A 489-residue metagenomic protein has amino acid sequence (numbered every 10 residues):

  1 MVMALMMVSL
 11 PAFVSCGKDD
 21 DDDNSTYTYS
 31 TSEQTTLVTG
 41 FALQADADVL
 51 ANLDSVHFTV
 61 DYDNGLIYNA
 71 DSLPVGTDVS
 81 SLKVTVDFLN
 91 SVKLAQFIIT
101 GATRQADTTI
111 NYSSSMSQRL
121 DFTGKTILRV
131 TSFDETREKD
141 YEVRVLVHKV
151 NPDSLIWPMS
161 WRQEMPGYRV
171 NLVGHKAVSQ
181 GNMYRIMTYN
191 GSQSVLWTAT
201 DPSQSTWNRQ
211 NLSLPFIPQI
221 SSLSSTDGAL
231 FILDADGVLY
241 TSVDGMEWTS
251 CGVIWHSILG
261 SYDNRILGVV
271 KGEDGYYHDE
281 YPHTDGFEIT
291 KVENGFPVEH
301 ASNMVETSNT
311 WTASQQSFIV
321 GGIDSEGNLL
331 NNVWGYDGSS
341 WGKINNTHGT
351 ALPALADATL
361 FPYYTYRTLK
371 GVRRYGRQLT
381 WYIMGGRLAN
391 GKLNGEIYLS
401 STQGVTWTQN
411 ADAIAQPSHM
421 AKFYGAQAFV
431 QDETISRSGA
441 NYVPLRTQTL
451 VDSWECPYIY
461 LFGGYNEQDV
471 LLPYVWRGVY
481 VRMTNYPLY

Functional and structural regions predicted by a protein language model:
P11-S15: C-terminal motif of bacterial Sec signal peptides marking the signal peptidase cleavage site
G17-Y168: Predominantly extracytoplasmic/ectodomain segments of secreted and cell-surface proteins
I156-M165, S179-S213: Beta-propeller domains
P166-V178, S213-G228, S250-R265, V292-T312 (+2 more regions): Repeated scaffold domains used in trafficking and secretory/extracellular systems, primarily beta-propellers
Q180-M187, D227-I232, D263-G268, T312-I319 (+3 more regions): Entry beta-strands of beta-propeller and related beta-repeat scaffolds
N190-T200, D236-V243, V270-D285, S314-Q316 (+3 more regions): Structural motif
E293-S418: Eukaryotic tandem repeat interaction scaffolds
A421-Y489: Blade-level signature of beta-propeller repeat domains, shared across WD40, Kelch, NHL, RCC1 and BNR/Asp-box propellers
